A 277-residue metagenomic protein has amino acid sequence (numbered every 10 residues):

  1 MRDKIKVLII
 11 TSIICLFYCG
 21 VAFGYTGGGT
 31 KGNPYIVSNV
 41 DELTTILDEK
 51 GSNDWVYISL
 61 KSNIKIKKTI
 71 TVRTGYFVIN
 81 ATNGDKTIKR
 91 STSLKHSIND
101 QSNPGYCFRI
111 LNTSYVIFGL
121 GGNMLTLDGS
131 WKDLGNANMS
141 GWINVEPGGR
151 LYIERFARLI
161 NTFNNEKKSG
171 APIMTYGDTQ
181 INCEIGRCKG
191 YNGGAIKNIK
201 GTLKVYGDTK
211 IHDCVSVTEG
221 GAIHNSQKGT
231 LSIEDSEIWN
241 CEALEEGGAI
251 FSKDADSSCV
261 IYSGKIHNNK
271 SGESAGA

Functional and structural regions predicted by a protein language model:
M1-I9: Bacterial N-terminal signal peptides that target proteins for export
I9-C19: Bacterial N-terminal signal peptides
G20-G24: Sec/Tat signal peptide C-region and signal peptidase I cleavage site
Y25-K61: Acidic Gly/Asp/Thr-rich repetitive segments characteristic of extracellular carbohydrate-active and adhesion proteins
D48-S52, K65-N80, K89-G121, D128-L151 (+4 more regions): Extracellular beta-strand-rich solenoid/capping regions of secreted or surface-exposed proteins that bind or remodel
T82-T87, G119-G129, R150-F163, D178-K189 (+3 more regions): Right-handed parallel beta-helix
I173, I196, T209, I223 (+3 more regions): Hydrophobic strand positions within the blades of repeat-based beta-sheet folds
V217-T218, E245-E246: Short, solvent-exposed linear patches
